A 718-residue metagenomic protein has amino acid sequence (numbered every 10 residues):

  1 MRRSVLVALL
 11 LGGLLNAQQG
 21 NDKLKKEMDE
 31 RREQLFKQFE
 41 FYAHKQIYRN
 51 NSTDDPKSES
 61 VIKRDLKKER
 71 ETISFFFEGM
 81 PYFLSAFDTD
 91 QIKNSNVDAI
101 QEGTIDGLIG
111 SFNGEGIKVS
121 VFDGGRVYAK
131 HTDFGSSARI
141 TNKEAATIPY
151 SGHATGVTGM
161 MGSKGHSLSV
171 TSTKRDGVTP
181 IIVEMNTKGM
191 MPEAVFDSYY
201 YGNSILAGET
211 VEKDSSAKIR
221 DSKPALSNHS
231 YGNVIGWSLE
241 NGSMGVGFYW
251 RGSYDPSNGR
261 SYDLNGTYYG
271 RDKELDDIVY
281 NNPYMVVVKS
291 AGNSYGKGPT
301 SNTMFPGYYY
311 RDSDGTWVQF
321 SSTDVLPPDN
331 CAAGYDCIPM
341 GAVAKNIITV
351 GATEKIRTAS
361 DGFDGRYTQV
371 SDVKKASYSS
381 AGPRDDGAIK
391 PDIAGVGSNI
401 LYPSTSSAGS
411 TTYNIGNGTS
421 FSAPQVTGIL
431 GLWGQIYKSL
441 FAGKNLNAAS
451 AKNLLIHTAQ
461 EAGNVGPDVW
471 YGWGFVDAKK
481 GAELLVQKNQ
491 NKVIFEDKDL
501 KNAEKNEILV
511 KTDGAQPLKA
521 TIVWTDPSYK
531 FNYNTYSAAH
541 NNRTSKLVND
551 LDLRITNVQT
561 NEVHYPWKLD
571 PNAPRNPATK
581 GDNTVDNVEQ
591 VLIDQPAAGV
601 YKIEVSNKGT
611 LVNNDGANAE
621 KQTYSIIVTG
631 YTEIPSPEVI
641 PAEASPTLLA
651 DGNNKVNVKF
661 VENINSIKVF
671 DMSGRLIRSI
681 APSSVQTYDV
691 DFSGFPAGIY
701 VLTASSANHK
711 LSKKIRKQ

Functional and structural regions predicted by a protein language model:
Q18-D22, D90-T210, I219-S227, G232-M244 (+8 more regions): Subtilisin-like serine protease catalytic core
M28, E40-V121, T141-Y150, Y268-Y280 (+3 more regions): N-terminal domain-start motif of subtilase-like serine proteases
F122-F134, T353-P424: Catalytic-core environment of secreted peptidases
A194, Q435-G514, N613-N614: C-terminal subdomain of the subtilisin-like protease fold in secreted/lumenal serine endopeptidases
I393-V465: Hydrolase catalytic cores
S450-K452, H540-L547, I555-N557, D582-T584 (+1 more regions): C-terminal edge strands of extracellular/lumenal beta-sandwich accessory domains
W473-N549, N618-E633: Secreted peptidase-domain scaffold signal
I640-Q718: C-terminal outer-membrane/trafficking sorting elements
